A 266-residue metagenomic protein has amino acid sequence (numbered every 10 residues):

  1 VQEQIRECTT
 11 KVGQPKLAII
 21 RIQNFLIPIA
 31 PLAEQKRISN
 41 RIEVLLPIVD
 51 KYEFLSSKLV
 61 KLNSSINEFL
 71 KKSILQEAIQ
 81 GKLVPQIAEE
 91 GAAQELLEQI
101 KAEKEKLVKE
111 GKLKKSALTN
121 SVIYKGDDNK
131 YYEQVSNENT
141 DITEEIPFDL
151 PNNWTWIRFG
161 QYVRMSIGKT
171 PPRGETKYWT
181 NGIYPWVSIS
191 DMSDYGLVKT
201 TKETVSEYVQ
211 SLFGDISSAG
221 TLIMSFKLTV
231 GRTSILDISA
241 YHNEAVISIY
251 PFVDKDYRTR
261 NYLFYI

Functional and structural regions predicted by a protein language model:
V1, R6-I22, S188-S190, T200-I266: A short beta-sheet element
Q2, Q23-S57, W154-T155, T259 (+1 more regions): Amphipathic alpha-helical segments
R6-E7, L75-Q76, E98, G160-R164 (+3 more regions): Generic alpha-helical structural context detector
T10, P31, N63, N67-E68 (+8 more regions): Active-site-proximal structural scaffolding
Q23-A30, E145-L150, I247-F252: Short, well-ordered beta-strand elements within core beta-sheets of diverse protein domains
L32, K36, I48, L55-K58 (+4 more regions): Non-catalytic DNA-recognition/assembly elements of restriction-modification systems
K58, N63-S64, L70-T143: Extended, domain-scale alpha-helical bundle/helix-rich regions
V135-E145, G160-T176, S190-A219: Sequence-specific dsDNA recognition surfaces
